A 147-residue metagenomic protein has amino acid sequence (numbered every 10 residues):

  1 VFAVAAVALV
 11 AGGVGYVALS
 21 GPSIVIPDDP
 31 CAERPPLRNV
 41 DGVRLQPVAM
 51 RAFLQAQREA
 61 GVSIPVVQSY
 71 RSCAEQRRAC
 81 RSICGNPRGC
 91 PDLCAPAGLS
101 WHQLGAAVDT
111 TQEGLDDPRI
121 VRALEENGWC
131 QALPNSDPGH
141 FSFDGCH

Functional and structural regions predicted by a protein language model:
F2-G15: Hydrophobic membrane-insertion alpha-helices, especially the h-region of bacterial N-terminal signal peptides
V14-A18, C73-Q76: Short, solvent-exposed beta-strand-terminating loops
V17, S23, G85-H147: Catalytic cores and adjacent binding grooves of peptidoglycan-active enzymes
I26-Q68: Active-site acidic/histidine clusters and adjacent loop/turn architecture that either coordinate catalytic ions
L37-V40, A79-G85, G114-L115: N-terminal start-of-chain detector that recognizes signal peptides and the immediate post-cleavage beginning
L45, A49-A56, E75-A79, D116 (+1 more regions): Stable alpha-helical elements in mature extracytoplasmic
E59, S82, A123: Residues that form generic nucleotide/phosphate-binding pockets
P65-S82: Acidic helix-start/capping segments at beta-turn-to-alpha-helix junctions
